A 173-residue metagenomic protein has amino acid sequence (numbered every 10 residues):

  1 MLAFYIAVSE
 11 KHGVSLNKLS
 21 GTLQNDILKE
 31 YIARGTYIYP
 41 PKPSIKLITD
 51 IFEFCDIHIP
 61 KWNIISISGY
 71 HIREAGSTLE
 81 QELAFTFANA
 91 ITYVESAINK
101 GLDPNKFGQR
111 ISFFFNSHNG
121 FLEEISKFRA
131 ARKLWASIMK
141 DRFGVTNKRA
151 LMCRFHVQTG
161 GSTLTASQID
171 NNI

Functional and structural regions predicted by a protein language model:
M1-E124, R142-V145, R149-Q158: Catalytic alpha/beta active-site cores
A3-I6, S162-I173: Thiamine diphosphate
E124-R132: Extended amphipathic alpha-helical segments enriched in small hydrophobics
I138: Short alpha-helical functional segments enriched in proximate histidine and acidic residues
